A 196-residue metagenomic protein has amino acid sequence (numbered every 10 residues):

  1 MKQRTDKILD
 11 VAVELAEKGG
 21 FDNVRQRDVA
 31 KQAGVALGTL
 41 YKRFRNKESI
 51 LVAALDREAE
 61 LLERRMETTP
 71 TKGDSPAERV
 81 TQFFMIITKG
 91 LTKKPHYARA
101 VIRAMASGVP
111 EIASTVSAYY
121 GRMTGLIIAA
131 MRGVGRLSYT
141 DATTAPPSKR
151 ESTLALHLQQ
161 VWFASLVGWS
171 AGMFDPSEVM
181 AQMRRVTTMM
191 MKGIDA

Functional and structural regions predicted by a protein language model:
R4, I8-V11, L154: N-terminal positioning helix adjacent to the helix-turn-helix/winged-helix DNA-binding module
K7, L15-S49, A53: Helix-turn-helix
V11, L15, I86, G90 (+1 more regions): Amphipathic alpha-helical interface segments
R25, A98-I102, A113-S114, Y139-T143 (+1 more regions): Short, hydrophobic secondary-structure boundary micro-motifs
Q26, D56-E63: Short, basic, alpha-helical segments at the C-terminal edge of helix-turn-helix-like DNA-binding modules
A53, E67-P95, T144-S148, A155-L158 (+1 more regions): Hydrophobic alpha-helical connector segments
E63, T68, P110-T140, K149-A164 (+1 more regions): Amphipathic alpha-helical packing segments from all-alpha helical-bundle domains
L91-S117, I128, A164-G168: Amphipathic alpha-helical segments used for helix-helix packing
